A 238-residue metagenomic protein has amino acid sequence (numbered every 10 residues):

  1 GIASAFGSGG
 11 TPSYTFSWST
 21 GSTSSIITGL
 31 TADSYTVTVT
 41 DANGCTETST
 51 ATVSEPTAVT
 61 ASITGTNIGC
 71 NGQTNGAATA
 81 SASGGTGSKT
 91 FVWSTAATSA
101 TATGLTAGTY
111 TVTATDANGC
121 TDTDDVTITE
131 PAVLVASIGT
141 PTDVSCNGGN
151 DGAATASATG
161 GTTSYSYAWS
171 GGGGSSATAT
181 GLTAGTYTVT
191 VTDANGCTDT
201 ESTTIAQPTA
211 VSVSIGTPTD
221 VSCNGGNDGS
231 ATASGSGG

Functional and structural regions predicted by a protein language model:
G1-G238: Proline- and Ser/Thr-rich low-complexity, intrinsically disordered segments
